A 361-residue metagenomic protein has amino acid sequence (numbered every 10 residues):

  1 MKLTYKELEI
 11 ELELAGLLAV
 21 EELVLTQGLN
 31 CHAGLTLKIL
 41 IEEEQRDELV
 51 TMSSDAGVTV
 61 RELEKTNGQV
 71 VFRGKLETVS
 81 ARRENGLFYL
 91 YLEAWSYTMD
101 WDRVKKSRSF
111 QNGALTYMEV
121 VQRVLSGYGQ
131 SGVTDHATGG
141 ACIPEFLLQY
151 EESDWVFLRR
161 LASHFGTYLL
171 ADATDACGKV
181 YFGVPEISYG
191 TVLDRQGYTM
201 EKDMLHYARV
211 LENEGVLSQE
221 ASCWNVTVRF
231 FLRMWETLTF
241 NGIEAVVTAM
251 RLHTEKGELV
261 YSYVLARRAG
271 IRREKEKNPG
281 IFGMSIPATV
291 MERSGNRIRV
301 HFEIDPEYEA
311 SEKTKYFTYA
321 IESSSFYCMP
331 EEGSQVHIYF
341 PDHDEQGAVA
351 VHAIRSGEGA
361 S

Functional and structural regions predicted by a protein language model:
M1-S361: Amphipathic alpha-helical and helix-coil boundary elements used as assembly and membrane-proximal scaffolds
